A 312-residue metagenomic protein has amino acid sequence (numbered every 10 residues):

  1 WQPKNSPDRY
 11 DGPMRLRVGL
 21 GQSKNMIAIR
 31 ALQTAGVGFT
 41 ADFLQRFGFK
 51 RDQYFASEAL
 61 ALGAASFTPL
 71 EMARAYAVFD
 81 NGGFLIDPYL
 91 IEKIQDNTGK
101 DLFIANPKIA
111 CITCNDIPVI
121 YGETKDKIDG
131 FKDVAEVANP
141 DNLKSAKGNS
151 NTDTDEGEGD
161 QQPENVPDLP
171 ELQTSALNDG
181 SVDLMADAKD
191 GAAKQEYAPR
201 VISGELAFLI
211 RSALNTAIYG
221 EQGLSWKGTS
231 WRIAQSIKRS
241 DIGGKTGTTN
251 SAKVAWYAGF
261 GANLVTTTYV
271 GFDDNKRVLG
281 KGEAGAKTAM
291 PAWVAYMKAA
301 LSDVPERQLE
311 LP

Functional and structural regions predicted by a protein language model:
W1-F49, F55-N81: Active-site-adjacent helix/loop patches that line small-molecule binding or acyl-intermediate pockets
V18-Q22, T68-P312: A penicillin-recognizing enzyme superfamily signal
R51-A61, A289-K298: Repeat-unit-sized solenoid/scaffold elements
